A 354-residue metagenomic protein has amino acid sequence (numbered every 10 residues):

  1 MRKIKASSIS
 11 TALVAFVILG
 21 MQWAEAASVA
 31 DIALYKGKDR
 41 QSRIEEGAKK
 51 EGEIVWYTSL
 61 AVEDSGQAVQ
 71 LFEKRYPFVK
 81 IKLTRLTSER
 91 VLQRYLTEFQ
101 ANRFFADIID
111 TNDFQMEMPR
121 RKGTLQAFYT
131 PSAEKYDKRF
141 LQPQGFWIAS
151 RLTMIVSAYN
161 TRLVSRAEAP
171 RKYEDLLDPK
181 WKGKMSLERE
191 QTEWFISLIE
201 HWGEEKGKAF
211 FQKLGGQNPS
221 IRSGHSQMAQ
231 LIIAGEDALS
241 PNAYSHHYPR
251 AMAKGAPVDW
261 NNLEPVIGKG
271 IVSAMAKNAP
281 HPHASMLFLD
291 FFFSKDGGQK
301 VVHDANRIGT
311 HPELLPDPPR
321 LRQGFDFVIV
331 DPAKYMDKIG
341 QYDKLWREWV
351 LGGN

Functional and structural regions predicted by a protein language model:
S10-G20: Bacterial N-terminal signal peptides
G37-K49, I54-K80, S157, H303: Short, polar/charged alpha-helical segment
V55-Q70, K82-F99, F104-E236: Extracytoplasmic ligand-binding site segments that recognize negatively charged/polar headgroups
Q115-M118, A238-P257: A ligand-binding cleft/hinge motif common to bilobed small-molecule-binding domains
K138, L152-I155, F211-G215, P219-R222 (+2 more regions): Periplasmic-binding protein-like
V156-L163, I199-H201, K269-H281, F292 (+1 more regions): A bilobed periplasmic-binding-protein/Venus flytrap-type ligand-binding module shared by bacterial periplasmic
W181-E190, F292-P316: Periplasmic-binding protein-like
D317-N354: Extracellular/periplasmic bilobal clamshell ligand-binding domains
